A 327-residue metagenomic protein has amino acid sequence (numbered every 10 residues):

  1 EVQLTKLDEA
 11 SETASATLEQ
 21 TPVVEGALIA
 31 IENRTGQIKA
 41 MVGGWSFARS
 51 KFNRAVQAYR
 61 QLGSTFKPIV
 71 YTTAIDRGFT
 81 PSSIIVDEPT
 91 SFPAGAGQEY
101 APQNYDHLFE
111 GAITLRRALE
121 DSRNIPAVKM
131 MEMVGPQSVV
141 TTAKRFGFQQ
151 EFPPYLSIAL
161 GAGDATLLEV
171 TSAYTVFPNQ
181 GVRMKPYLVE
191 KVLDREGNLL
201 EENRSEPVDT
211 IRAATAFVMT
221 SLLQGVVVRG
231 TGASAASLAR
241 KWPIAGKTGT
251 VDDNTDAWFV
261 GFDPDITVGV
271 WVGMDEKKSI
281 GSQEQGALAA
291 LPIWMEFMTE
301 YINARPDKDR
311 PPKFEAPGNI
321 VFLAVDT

Functional and structural regions predicted by a protein language model:
E1-I29, M41, A48-K51, E120-D121 (+1 more regions): A penicillin-recognizing enzyme superfamily signal
T21-G26, R49-I69, S82-E88, S157: Short active-site loop at a secondary-structure junction that contains or immediately precedes the catalytic residue(s)
N33-M41: Extended, charge-rich, solvent-exposed interface segments
R34, F79-V139, R183, D194-G225: Conserved catalytic neighborhood of penicillin-recognizing serine enzymes
T35-G36, Y59-D87, A118, A173-F177 (+2 more regions): Active-site SXXK
F47, I75, S82, G147-Q149: Proteins synthesized as precursors that undergo proteolytic processing into mature forms
G97-N104, G135-S172, L188: Mid-domain, small-residue-enriched loop/turn segments at the edges of structured enzyme/sensor domains
